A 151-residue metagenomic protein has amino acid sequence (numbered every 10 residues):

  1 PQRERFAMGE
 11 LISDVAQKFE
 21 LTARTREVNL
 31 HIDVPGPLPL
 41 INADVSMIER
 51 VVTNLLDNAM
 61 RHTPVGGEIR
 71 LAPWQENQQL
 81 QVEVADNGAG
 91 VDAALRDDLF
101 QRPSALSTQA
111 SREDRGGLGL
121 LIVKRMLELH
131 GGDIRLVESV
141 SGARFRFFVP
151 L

Functional and structural regions predicted by a protein language model:
Q2-A7, R24, N29-P39: Conserved catalytic submotifs in the C-terminal HATPase_c
A59-M60: Short helix-loop "hinge" at the ATP-lid/N-box region of the Bergerat-fold HATPase_c
G66-Q78: Short beta-strand/loop element within the Bergerat-fold HATPase_c
V91-P103: Short conserved segment of the HATPase_c
S104-D114: Glycine-rich ATP-lid/hinge loop adjacent to the conserved G-boxes
G119, V123: Short alpha-helical Gxxx[C/S/T] motif in the catalytic ATP-binding
G131-G132: Conserved glycine-rich
